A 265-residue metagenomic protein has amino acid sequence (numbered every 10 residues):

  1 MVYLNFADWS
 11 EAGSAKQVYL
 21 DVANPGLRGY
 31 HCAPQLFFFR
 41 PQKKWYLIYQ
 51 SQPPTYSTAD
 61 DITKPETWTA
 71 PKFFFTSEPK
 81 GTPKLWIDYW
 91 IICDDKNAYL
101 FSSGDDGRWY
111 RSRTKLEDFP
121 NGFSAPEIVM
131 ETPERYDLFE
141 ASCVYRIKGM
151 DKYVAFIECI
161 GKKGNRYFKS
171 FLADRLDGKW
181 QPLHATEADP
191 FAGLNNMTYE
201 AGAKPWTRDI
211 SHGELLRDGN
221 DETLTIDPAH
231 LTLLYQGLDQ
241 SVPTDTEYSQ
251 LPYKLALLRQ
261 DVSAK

Functional and structural regions predicted by a protein language model:
M1-K265: Carbohydrate-active catalytic/glycan-binding domains of CAZyme proteins, especially the secreted or lumenal ectodomains
